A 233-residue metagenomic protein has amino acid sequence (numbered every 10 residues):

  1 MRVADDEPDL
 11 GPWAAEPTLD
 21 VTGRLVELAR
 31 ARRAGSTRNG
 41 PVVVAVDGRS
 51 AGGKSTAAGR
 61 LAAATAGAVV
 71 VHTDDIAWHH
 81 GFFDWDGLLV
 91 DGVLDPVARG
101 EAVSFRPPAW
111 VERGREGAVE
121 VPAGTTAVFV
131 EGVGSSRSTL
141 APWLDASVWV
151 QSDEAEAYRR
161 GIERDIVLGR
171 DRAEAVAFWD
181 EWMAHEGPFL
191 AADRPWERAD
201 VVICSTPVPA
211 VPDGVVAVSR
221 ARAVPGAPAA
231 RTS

Functional and structural regions predicted by a protein language model:
M1-G35, P142, E163-V167, G187-S233: NTP-dependent small-molecule kinase module
R49: P-loop (Walker A) phosphate-binding loop of NTP-binding proteins
K54: Conserved lysine of the Walker
V69, T73-V130: Conserved nucleotide-sensing/catalytic segment adjacent to the nucleotide-binding pocket in NTP-handling enzymes
G92-P96, E163-L168: Conserved AAA+ ATPase "sensor/coupling" helix adjacent to the nucleotide-binding pocket
A118-V167: ATP-dependent NMP and nucleoside kinases share a basic, alpha-helical "lid"
